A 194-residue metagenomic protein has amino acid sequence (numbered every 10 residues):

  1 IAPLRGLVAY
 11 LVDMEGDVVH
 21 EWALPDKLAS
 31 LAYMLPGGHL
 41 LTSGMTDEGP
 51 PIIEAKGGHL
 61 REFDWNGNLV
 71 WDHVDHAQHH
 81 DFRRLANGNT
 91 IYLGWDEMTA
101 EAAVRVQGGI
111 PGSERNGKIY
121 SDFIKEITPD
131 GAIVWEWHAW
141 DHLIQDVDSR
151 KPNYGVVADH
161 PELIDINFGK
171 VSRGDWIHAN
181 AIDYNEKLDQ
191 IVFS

Functional and structural regions predicted by a protein language model:
I1-S194: Histidine-/acidic-rich catalytic cores in large beta-rich domains
